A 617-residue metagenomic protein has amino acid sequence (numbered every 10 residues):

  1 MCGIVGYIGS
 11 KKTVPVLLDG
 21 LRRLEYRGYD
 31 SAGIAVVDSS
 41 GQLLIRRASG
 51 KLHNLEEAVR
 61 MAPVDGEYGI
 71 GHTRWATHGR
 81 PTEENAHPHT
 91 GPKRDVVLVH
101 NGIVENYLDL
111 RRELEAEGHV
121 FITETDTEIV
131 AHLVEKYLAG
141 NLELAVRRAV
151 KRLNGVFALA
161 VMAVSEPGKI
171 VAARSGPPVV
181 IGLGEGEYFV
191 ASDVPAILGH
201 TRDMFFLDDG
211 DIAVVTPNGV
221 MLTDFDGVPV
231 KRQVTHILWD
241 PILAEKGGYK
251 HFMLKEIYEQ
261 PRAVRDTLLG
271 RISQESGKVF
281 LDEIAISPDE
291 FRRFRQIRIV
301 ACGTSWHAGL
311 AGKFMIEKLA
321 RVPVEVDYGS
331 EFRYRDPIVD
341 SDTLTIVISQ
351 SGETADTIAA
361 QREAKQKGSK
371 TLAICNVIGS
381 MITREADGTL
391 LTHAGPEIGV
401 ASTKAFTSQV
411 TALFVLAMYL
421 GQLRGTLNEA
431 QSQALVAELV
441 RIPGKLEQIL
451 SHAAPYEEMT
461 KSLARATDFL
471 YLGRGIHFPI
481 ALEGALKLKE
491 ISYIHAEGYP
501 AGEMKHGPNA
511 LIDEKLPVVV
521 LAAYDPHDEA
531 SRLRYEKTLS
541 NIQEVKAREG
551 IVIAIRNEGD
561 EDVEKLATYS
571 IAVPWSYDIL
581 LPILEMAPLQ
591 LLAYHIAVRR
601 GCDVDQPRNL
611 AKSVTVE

Functional and structural regions predicted by a protein language model:
M1-H251, K255, E259-R295, Y334 (+4 more regions): Conserved short alpha-helical segments that host acidic/polar catalytic motifs at enzyme active sites
S165-E166, P177-V179, E185-G186, M204-G248 (+2 more regions): A SIS-like phosphosugar-recognition module
